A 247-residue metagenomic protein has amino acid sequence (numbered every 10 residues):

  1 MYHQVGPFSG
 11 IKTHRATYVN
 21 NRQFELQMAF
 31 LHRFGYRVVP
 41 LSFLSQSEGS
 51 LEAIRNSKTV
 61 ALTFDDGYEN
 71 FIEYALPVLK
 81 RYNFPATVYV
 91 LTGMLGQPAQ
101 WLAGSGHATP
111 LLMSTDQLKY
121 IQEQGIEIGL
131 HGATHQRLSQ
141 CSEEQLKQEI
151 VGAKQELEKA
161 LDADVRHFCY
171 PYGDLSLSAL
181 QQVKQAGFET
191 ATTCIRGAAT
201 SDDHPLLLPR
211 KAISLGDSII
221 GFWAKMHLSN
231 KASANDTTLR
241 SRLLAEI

Functional and structural regions predicted by a protein language model:
M1-V60, D217, K225, T237-I247: N-terminal pre-catalytic segment of deacetylase/amide-hydrolase enzymes
H3-P7, T17, R37, S57-V60 (+3 more regions): Metal-dependent polysaccharide deacetylase catalytic core of the NodB/CE4 family, i.e., the active-site-bearing domain
N21, E25, E69, E143-Q148: Non-membrane alpha-helical structural segments and their capping/turn regions in soluble enzymes
D65-G67: Noncatalytic alpha-helical scaffolds and linker/capping helices
Y172, C194-R196: Short secondary-structure boundary segments
D203-G216: C-terminal helical cap(s) of enzyme catalytic domains, especially alpha/beta-barrels
